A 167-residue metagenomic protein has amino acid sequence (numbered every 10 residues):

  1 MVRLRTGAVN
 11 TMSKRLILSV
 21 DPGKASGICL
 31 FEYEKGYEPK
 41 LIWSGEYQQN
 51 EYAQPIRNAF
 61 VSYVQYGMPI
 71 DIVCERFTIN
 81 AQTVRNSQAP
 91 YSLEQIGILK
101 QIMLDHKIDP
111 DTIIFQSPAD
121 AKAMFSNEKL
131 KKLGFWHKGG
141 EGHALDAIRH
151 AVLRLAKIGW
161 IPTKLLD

Functional and structural regions predicted by a protein language model:
V2-D167: Phosphate- and other anionic-substrate recognition elements at nucleic-acid/protein interfaces
